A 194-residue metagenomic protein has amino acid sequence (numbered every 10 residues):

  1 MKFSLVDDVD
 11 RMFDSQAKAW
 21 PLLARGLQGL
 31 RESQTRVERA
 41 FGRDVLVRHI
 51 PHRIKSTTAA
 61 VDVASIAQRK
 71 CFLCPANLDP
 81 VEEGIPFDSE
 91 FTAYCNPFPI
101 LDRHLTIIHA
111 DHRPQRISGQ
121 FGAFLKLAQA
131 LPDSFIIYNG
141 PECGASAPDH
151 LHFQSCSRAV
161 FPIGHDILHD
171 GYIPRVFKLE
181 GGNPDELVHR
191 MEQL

Functional and structural regions predicted by a protein language model:
M1-F124, S134-S146, R158-L179, P184-L194: Active-site microenvironments that recognize anionic phosphate/pyrophosphate groups
D149: Histidine-centered nuclease catalytic patch
